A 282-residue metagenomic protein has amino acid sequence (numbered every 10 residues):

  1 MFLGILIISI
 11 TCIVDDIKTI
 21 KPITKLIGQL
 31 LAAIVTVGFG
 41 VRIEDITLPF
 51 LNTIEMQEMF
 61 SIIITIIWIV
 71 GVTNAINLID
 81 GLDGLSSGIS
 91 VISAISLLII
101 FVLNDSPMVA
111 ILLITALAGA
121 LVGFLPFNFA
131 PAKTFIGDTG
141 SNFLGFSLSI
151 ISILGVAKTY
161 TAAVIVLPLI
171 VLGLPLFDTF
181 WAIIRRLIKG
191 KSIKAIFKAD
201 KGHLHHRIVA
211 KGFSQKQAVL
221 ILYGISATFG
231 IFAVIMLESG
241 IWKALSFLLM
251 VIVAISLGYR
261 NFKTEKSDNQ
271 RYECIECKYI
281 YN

Functional and structural regions predicted by a protein language model:
M1-F180: "…together with the soluble PPM/PP2C metallo-phosphatase catalytic core" -> "…together with the soluble PPM/PP2C
L6-S9, Q29-G38, L245-K263: Hydrophobic core of alpha-helical transmembrane segments in multi-pass integral membrane proteins
S86-S87, S141, S214-G224: Select subsegments of transmembrane alpha-helices in polytopic membrane proteins, especially boundary-proximal
W181-K216: Cytosolic, membrane-interface loops and tails of multi-pass inner-membrane proteins
G230-L249: Extracellular/periplasmic helix-loop-helix junctions in multi-pass membrane proteins
R271: Residues immediately within or flanking Cys/His clusters that coordinate Zn2+ in small zinc-binding modules
C274-C277: Short cysteine-rich clusters marking metal-coordination/redox-active sites
